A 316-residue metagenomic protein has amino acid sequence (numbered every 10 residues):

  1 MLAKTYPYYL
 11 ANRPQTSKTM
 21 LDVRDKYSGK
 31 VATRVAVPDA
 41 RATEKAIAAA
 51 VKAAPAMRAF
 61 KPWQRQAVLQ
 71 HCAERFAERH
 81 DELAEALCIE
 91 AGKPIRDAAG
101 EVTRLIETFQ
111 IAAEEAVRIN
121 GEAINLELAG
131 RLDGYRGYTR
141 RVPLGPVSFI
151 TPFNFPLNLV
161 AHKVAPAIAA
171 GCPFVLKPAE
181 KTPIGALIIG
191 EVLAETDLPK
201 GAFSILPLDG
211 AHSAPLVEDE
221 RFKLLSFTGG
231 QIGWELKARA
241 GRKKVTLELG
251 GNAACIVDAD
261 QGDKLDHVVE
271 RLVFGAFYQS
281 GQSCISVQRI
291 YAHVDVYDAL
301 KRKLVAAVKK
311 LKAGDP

Functional and structural regions predicted by a protein language model:
M1-R34, A67, H71, G121-I150 (+1 more regions): Terminal low-complexity tails and localization/encapsulation signals of metabolic enzymes
G29, R65, L87, F109 (+6 more regions): Residue-level signal for inorganic ion chemistry
A32-N120: Glycine-rich loop-to-alpha-helix module at the N-terminal edge of alpha/beta enzyme cores
H71-R75, R79-E82, I188, V192-L198 (+3 more regions): Generic non-transmembrane alpha-helical segments
Q110-N125, K309-P316: Proline-centered turn/helix-capping motifs that create local helix->coil transitions or kinks
N125-H267: Rossmann-like NAD(P) dinucleotide-binding subdomain of oxidoreductase/dehydrogenase enzymes
L224, G230-P316: ALDH superfamily catalytic-core signature
